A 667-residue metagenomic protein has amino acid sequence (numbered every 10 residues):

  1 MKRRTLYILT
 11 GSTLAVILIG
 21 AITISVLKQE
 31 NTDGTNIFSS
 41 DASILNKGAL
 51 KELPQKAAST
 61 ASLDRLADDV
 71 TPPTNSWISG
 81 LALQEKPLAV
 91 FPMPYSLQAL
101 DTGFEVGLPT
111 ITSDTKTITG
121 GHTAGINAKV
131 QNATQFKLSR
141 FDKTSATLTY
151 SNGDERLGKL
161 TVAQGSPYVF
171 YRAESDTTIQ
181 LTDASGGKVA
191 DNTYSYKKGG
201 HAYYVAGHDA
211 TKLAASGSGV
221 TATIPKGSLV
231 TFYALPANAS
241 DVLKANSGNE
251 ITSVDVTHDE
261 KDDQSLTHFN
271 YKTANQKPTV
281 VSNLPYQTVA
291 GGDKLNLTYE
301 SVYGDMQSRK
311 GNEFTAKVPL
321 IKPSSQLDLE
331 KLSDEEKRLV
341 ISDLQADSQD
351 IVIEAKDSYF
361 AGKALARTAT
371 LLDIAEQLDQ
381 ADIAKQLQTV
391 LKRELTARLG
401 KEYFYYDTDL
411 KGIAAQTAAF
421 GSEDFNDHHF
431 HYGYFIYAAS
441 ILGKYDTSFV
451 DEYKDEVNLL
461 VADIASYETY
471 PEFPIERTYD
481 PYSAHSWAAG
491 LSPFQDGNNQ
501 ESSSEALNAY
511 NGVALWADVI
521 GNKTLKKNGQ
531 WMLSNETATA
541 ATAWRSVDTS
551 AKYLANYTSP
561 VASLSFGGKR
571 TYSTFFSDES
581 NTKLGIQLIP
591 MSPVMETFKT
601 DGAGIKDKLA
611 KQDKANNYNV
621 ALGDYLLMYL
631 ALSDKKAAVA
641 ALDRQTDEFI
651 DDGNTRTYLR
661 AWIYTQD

Functional and structural regions predicted by a protein language model:
M1-T13: N-terminal Sec-pathway targeting helices
G11-A21: Core hydrophobic alpha-helical transmembrane segments of single-pass membrane proteins
I19-S25, Q29-T417, G421-S422, D427 (+3 more regions): Ser/Thr/Asn(+Pro)-rich, low-complexity disordered segments
K356-R367, D382, Q386, F430-Y434 (+3 more regions): Residues within HEAT/ARM-like alpha-solenoid scaffolds
T368-D373, I436-G443, A514-A517: Conserved small-residue packing positions in alpha-helical repeats and bundles
L378, L442-E452, V513-K527: Inter-helical turn/loop segments and adjacent helix faces that build the functional surface of alpha-helical bundle
Q380-Y432, A438-L442, D446-N499: Active-site cradle of extracellular carbohydrate-active enzymes
N458-S565: A compositional/structural signature marking long, glycine- and acidic/polar-rich segments with frequent tryptophans
